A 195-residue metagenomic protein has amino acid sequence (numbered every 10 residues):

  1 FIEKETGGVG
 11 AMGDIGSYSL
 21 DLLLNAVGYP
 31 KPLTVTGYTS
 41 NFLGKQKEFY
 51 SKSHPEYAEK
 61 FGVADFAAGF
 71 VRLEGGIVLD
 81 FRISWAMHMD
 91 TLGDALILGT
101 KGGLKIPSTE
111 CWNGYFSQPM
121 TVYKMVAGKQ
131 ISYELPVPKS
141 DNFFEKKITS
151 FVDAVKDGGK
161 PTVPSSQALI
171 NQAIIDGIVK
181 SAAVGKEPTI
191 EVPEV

Functional and structural regions predicted by a protein language model:
F1-K60, G185: Predominantly a Rossmann-like dinucleotide-binding segment in NAD(P)-dependent oxidoreductases
I15-Y18, K146, S166, I170: A generic structural signal for residues located within well-ordered alpha-helices of large catalytic or ligand-binding
S19-L20, E145-T149, I175-D176: A general structural signal for well-ordered alpha-helical segments in protein cores
L20, A64-A67, Q172: Conserved glycosyltransferase catalytic-site signature
N25-P30, G103-L104, I178-S181: Phosphate/oxyanion-binding loops and surfaces in catalytic or ligand/nucleic-acid-binding neighborhoods
T36-Y38, R82, E191: Solvent-exposed beta-strand sheet faces enriched in polar/charged residues
Q46, Y57-A67, R72-K147, P164: NAD(P)-dinucleotide binding in Rossmann-like oxidoreductases
E74, M120, A127-G128, P136 (+1 more regions): C-terminal helix-rich "cap/oligomerization" subdomain common to oxidoreductases
